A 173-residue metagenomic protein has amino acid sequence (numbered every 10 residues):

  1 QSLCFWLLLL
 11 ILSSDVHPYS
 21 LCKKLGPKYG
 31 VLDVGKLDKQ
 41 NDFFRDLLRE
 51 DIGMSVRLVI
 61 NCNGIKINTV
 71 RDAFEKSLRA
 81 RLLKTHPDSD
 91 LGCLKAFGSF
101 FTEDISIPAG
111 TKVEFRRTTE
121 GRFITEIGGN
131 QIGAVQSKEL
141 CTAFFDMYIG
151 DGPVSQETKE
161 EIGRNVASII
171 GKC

Functional and structural regions predicted by a protein language model:
Q1-C173: Terminal leader/tail segments of proteins
